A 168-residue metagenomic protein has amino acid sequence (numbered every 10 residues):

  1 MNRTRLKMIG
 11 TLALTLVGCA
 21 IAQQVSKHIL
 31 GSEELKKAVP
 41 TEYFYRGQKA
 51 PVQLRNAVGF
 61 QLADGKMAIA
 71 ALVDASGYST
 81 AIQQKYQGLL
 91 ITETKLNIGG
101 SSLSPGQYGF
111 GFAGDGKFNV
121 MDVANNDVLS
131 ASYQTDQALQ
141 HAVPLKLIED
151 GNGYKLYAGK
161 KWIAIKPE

Functional and structural regions predicted by a protein language model:
M1-G10: Bacterial N-terminal signal peptides that target proteins for export
A13-A22: Hydrophobic h-region of N-terminal signal peptides that target proteins for export in Gram-negative bacteria
L14, V52, I82-Q84, S102 (+3 more regions): A generic structural signal for short, solvent-exposed coil/turn residues that cap or connect secondary-structure
C19, F60-D64, L96-N97, V120-A124 (+1 more regions): Short acidic, glycine-rich loop/turn motifs
Q23-A81, S130-E168: Primarily secretory-pathway and cell-envelope proteins
M67, N97, S102-S104, D127 (+1 more regions): Short, solvent-exposed loop/turn motifs
A75-V123: Mid-length scaffold segments of soluble, non-membrane domains
F110-A142: Acidic, glycine-rich flexible loop segments
